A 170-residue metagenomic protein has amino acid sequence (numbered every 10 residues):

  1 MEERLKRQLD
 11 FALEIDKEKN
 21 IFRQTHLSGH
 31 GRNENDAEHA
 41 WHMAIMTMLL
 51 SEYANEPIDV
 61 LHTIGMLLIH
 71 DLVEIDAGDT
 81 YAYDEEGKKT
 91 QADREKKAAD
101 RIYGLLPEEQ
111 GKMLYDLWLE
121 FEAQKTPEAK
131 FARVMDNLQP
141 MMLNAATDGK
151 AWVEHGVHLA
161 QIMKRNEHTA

Functional and structural regions predicted by a protein language model:
M1-A170: Alpha-helical, largely C-terminal catalytic domains that coordinate divalent metal ions via clustered Asp/Glu/His
